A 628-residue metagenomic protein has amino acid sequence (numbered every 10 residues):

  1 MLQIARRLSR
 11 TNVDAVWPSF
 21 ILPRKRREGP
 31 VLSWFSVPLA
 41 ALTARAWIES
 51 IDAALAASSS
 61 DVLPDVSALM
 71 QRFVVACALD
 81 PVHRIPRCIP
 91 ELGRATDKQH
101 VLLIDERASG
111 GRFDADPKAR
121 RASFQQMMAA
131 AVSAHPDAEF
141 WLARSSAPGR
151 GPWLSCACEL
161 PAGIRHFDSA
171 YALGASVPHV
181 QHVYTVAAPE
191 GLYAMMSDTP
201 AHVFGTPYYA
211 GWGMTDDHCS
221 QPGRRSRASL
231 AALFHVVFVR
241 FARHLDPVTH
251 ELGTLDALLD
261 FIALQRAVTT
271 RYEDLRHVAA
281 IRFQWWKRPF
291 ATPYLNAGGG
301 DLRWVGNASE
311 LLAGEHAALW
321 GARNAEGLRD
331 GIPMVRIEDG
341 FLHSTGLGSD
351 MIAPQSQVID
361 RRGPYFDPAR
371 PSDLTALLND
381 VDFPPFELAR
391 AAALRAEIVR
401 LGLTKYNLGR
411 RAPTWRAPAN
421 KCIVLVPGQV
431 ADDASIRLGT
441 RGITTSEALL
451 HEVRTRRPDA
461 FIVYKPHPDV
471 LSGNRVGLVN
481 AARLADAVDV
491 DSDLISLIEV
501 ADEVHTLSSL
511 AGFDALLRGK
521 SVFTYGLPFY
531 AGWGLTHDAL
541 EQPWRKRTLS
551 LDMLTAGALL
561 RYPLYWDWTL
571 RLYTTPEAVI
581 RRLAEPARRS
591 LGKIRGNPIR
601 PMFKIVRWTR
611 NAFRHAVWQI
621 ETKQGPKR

Functional and structural regions predicted by a protein language model:
M1-R628: Catalytic-core helical/loop segments in enzymes performing group transfer/polymerization on anionic/lipid-linked
